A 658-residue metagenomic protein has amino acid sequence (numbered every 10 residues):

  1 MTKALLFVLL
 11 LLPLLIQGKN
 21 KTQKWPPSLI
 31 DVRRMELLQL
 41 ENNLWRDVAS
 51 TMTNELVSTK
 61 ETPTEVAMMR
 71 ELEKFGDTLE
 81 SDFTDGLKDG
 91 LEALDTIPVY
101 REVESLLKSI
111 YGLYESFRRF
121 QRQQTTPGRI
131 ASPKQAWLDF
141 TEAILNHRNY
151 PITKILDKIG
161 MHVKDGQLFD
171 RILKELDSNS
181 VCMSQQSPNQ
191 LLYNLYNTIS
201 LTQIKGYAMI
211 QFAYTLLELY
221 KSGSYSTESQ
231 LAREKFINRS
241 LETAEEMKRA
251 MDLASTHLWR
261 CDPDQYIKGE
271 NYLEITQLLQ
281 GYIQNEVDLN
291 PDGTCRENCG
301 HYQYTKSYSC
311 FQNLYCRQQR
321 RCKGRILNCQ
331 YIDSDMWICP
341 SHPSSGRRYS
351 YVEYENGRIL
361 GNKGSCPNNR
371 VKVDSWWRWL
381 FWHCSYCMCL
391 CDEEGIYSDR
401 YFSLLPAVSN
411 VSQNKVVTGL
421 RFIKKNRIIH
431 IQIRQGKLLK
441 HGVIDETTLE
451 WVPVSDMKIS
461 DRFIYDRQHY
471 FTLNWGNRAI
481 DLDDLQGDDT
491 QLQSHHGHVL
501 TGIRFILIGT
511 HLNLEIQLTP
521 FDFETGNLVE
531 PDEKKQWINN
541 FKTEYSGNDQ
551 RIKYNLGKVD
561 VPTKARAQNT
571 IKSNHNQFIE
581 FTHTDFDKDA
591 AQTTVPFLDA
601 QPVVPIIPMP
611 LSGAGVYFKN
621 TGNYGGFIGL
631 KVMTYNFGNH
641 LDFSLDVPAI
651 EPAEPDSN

Functional and structural regions predicted by a protein language model:
T2-K19: Cleavable N-terminal signal peptides of Sec/SRP-targeted secreted and luminal proteins
G18-N658: Lectin-type carbohydrate-recognition ectodomains
